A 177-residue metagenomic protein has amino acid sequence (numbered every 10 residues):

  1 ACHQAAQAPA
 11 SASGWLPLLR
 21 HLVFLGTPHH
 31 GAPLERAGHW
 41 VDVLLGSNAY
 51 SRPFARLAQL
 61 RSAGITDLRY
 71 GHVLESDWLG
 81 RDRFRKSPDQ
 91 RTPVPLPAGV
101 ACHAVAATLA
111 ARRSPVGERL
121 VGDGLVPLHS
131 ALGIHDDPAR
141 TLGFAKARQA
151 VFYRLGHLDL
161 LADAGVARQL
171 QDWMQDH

Functional and structural regions predicted by a protein language model:
A1-C2: Hydrolases whose catalytic domains are alpha/beta-hydrolase-1, hotdog thioesterase, or metallo-beta-lactamase-like
A5-H177: Helical cap/lid subdomain of alpha/beta-hydrolase-fold lipid enzymes that gates access to the catalytic pocket
